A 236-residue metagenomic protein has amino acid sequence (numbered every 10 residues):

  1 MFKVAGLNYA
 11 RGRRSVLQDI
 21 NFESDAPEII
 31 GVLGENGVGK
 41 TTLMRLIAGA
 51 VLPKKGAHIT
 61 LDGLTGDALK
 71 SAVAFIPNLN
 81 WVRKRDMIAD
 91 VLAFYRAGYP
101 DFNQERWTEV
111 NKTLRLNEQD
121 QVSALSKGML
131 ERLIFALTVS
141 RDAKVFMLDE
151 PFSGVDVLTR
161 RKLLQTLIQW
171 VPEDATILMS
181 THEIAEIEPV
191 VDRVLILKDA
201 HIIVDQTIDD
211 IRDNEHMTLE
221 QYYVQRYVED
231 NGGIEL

Functional and structural regions predicted by a protein language model:
F2, L17-D19: Conserved structural motif at the start of ABC-family nucleotide-binding domains
L33-E35: The feature captures the beta-strand-to-loop junction immediately N-terminal to the Walker
A48: Helix-to-loop junction immediately C-terminal to a conserved catalytic motif
K55-L69: Conserved ABC transporter NBD signature motif
N78-L133: ABC-family P-loop ATPase nucleotide-binding domains
F146-E150, V155: Catalytic Walker B motif of ABC-type/P-loop ATPase nucleotide-binding domains
I187-P189: A short, surface-exposed alpha-helical micro-motif characterized by mixed small hydrophobic and charged/polar residues
